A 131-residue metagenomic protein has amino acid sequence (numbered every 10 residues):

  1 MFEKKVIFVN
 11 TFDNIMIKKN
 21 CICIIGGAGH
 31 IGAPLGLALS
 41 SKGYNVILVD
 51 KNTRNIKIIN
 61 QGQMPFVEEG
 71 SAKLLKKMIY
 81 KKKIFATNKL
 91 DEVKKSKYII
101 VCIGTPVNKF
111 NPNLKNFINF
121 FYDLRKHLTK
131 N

Functional and structural regions predicted by a protein language model:
F2-N131: Structural/interface elements that position substrates and couple domains in central-metabolism enzymes
